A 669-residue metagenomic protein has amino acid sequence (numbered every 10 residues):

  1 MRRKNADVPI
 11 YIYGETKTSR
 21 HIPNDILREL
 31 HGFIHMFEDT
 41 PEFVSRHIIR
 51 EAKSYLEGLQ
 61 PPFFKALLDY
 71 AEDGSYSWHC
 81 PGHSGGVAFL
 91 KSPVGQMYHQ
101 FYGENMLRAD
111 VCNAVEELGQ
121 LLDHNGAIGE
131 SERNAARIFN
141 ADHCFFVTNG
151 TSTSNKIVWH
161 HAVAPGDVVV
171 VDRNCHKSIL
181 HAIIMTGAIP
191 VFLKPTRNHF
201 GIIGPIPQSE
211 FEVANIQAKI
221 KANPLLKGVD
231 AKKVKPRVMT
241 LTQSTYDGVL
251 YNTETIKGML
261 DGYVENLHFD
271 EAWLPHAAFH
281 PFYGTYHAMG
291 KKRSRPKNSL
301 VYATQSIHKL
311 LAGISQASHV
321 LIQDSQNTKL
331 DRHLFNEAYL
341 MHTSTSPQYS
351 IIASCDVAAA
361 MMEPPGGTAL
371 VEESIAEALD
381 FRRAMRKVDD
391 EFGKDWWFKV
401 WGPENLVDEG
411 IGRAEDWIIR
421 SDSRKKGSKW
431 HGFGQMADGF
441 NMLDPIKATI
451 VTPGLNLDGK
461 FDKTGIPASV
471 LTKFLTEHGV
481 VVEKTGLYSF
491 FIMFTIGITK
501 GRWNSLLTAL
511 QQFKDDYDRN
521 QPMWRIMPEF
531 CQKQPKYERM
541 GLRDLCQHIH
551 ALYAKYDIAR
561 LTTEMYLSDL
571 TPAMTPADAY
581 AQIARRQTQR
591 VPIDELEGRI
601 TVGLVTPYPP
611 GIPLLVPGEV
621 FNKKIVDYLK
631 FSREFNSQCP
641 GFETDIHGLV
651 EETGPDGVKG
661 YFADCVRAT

Functional and structural regions predicted by a protein language model:
M1-R3, D7-Y11, T18-E117, R137 (+2 more regions): Non-catalytic terminal extensions of PLP-dependent enzymes
K4-N5, F139, A162, L260: A structural signal for short coil/turn segments at secondary-structure junctions
P9, D142-C144, G166-V169: Short active-site oxyanion
I10, H31-H35, C144, P190-F192 (+2 more regions): Conserved beta-strand scaffold positions in the cores of enzyme catalytic domains, especially in NTP/NDP-utilizing
H21-P23, N134, S154-A164, V170-D389: Conserved PLP-enzyme active-site core in the AAT-like
N105-T153, A378: Conserved N-terminal alpha-helix of the aminotransferase class I/II PLP-enzyme fold
V147, D172, L193, T242 (+6 more regions): Generic beta-strand/beta-sheet core signal
G150-T153, N198-F200, S489-F491, I526-M527: Short amphipathic alpha-helical segments embedded in low-complexity Lys/Glu-rich regions
